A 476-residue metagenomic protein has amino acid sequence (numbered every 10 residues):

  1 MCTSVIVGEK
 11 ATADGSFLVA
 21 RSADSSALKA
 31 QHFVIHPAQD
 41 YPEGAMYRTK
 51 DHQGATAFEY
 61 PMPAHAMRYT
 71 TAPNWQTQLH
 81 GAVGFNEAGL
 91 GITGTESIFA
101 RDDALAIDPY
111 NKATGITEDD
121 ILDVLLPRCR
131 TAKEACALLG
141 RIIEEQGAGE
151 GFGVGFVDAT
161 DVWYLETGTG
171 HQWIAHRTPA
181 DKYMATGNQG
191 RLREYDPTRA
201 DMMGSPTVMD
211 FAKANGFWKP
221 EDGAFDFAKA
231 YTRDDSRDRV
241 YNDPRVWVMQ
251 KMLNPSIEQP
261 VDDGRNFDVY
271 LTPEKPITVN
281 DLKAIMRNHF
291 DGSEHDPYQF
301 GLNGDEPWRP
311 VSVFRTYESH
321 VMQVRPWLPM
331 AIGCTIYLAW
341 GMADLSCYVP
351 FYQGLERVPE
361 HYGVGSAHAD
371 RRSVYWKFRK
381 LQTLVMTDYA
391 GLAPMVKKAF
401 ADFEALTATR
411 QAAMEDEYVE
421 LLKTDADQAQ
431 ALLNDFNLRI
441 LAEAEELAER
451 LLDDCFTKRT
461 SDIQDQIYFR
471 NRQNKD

Functional and structural regions predicted by a protein language model:
C2-E118, L138-P260, N266, T272-P273: A contiguous strand-loop segment
A38, P42-A66, A72-T77, K283 (+4 more regions): Active-site gating/interface segments in enzymes
L122-R128: Short, well-ordered beta-strand elements within core beta-sheets of diverse protein domains
R128-E134: Short, charged, surface-exposed loops that flank catalytic or proteolytic processing sites
A135-E144, L282-H289: Short, well-structured alpha-helical segments that form the helix of a local strand-helix-strand
N242, V246-D305, R309-F314, F403 (+2 more regions): Accessory, solvent-exposed terminal regions and/or long lumenal/extracellular loops of proteins
H295-T424: Substrate-recognition/cap regions that form aromatic- and gly/pro-loop-enriched pockets for small-molecule ligands
E404-D476: Histidine-centered catalytic/metal-binding microenvironments
